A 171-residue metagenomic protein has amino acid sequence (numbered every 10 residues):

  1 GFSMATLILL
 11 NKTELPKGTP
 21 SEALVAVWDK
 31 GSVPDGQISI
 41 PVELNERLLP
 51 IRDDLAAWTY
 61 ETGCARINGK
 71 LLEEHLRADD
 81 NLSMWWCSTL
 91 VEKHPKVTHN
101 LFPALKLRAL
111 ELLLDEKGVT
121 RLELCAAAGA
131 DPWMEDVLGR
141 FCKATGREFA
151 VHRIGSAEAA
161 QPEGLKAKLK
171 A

Functional and structural regions predicted by a protein language model:
F2-A171: Catalytic-core helical/loop segments in enzymes performing group transfer/polymerization on anionic/lipid-linked
